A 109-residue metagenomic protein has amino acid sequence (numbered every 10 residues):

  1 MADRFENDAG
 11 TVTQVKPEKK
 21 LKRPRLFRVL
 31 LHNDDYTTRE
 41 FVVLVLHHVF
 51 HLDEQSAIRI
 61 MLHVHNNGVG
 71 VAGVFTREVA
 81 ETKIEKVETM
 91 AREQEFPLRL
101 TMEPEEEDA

Functional and structural regions predicted by a protein language model:
M1-A109: Terminal domain-initiation and capping elements
